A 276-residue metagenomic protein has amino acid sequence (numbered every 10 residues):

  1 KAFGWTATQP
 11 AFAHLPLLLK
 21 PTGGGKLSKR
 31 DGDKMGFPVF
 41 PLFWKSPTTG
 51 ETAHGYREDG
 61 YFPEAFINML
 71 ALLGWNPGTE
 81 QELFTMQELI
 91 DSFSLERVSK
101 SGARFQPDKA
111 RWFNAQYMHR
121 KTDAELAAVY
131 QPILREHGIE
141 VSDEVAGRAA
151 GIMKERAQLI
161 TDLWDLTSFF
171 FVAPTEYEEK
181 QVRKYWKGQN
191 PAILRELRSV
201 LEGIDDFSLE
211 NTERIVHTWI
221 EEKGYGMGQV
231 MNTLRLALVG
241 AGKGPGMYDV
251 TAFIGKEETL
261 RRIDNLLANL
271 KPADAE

Functional and structural regions predicted by a protein language model:
K1-Y117, A128, P132, N232 (+3 more regions): Alpha-helical recognition segments enriched in aromatics with Gly/Pro capping that present substrate-recognition
A11-A13, T79-T85, S101-Q106, A128 (+5 more regions): Short coil/turn segments at secondary-structure boundaries
L19-G23, L89-V98, H137, M153-E155 (+3 more regions): Short, mixed-charge aromatic SLiMs
E58, A115-H119, G138, Q158 (+5 more regions): Amphipathic alpha-helical interaction elements
L70, F113-N114, A150-A157, V216 (+2 more regions): Short alpha-helical scaffolding segments that buttress acidic/His motifs in well-ordered protein cores
D123-K223: Small-residue-rich helix-loop
L209-L270, D274: Charged substrate- and nucleic-acid-binding regions of tRNA-handling and nucleotidyl-transfer enzymes, centered on
